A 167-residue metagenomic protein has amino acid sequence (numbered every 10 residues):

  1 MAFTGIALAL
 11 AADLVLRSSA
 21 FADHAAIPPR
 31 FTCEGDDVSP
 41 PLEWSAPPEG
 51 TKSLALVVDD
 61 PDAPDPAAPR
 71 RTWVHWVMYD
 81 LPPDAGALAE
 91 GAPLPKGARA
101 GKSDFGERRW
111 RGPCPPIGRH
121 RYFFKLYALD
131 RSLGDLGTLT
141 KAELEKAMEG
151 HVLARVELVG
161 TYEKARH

Functional and structural regions predicted by a protein language model:
M1-A9: Bacterial N-terminal signal peptides
L10-H167: N-terminus-centered regions that define maturation/targeting leaders and the start of the first functional domain
